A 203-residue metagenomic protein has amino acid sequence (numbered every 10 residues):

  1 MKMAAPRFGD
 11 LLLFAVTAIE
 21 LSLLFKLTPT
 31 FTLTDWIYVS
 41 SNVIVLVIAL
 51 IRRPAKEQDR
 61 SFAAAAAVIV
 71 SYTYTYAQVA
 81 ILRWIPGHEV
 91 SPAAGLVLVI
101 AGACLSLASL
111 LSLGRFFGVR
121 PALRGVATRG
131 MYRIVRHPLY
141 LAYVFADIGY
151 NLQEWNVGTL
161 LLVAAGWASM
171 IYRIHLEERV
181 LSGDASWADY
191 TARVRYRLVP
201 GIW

Functional and structural regions predicted by a protein language model:
M1-R120, D147-W203: Membrane-anchoring alpha-helices and their flanking helix-loop junctions
R124-A142: Solvent-exposed interhelical
